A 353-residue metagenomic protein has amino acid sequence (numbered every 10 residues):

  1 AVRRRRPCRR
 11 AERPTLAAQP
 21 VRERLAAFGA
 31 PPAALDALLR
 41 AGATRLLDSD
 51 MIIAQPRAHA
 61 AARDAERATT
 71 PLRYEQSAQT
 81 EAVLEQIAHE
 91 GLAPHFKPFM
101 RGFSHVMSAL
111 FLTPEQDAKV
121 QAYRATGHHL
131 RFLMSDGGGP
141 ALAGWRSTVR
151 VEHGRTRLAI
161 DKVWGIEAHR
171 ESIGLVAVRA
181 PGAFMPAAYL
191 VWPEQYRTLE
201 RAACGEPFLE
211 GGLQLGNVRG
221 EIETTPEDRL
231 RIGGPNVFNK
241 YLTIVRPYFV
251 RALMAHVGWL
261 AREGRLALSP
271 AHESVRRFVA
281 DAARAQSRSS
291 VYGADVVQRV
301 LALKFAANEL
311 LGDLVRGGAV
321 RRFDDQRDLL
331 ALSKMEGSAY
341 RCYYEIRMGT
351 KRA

Functional and structural regions predicted by a protein language model:
A1-V83, P247-A353: Alpha-helical interface subdomain recognition
A26-I166, T350: Glycine-rich flavin
S77-A78, A82, P226-P235: Acidic-glycine-rich active-site phosphate/pyrophosphate-binding loop
Q116, M134, D161-V163, L175-V176 (+2 more regions): Glycine-rich, charged/polar anion/phosphate-binding loops that engage phosphate groups from diverse ligands
P140-A141, R150, I166-H169, A180-A183 (+1 more regions): Solvent-exposed alpha-helices and their adjacent loops that cap or buttress functional pockets in soluble metabolic
D161-L199: A short core secondary-structure module
E194-E227: Flexible, small-/acidic-enriched active-site or ligand-binding loops
N239-Y248: A short glycine-threonine-serine/GTX helix/turn-capping micro-motif
